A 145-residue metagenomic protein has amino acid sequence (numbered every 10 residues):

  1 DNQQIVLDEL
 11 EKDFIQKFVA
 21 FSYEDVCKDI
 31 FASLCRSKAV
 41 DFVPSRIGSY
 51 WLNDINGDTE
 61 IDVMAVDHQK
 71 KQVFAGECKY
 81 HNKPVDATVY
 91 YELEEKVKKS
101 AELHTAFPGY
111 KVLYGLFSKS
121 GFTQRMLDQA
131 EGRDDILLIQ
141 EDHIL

Functional and structural regions predicted by a protein language model:
D1-L145: A cross-kingdom feature that marks ATP-driven nucleic-acid transaction machinery
